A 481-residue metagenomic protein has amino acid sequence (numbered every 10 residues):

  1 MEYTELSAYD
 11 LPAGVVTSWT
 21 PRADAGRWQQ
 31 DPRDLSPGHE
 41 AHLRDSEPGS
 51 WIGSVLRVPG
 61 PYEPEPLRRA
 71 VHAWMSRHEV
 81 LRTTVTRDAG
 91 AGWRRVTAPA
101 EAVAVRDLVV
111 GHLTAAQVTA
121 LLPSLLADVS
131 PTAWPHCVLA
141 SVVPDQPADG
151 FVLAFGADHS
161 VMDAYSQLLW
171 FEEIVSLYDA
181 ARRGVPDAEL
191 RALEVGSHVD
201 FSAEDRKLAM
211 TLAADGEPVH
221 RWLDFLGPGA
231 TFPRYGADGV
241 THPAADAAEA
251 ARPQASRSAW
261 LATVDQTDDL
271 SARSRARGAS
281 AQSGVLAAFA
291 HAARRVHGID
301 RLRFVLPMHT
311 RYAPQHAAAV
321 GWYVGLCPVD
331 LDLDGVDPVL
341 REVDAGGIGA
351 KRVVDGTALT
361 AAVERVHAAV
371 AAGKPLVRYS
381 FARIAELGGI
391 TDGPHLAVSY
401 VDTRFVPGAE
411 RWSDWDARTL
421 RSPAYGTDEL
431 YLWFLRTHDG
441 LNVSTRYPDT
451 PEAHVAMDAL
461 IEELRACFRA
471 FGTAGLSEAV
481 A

Functional and structural regions predicted by a protein language model:
M1-E47, R69-L113, V195-A255: Short amphipathic alpha-helices and their capping loops
M1-Q30, P59-S76, G92-H136, P338-A350 (+4 more regions): A short, small/polar-residue-rich loop/turn motif at beta-strand boundaries within alpha/beta enzyme cores
E2, S46-W51, R68, E79-V80 (+6 more regions): His-Asp-centered acyl/peptidyl-transfer active-site segments
E2-A8, L108-A115, L126-V199, A456-A470: Active-site-proximal acidic secondary-structure segment that organizes catalysis
E2-T4, P37-P59, D88-H112, A133-V138 (+7 more regions): Acyl/amide activation-and-transfer machinery of modular secondary-metabolite enzymes
A23-Q30, E47-P66, T132-F155, P243-A313 (+3 more regions): Gly/Ser/Thr-rich phosphate-binding loops and adjoining beta-strand/alpha-helix segments that form adenosine-phosphate
Q29-D45, A115-L121, S256-A272, A424-T437 (+1 more regions): AMP-binding/adenylate-forming domain of the ANL superfamily
H78, R82, F171-E172, D300-P307 (+2 more regions): Extended, hydrophobic beta-loop-alpha segments that form or line the acyl/peptidyl-thioester binding and transfer paths
